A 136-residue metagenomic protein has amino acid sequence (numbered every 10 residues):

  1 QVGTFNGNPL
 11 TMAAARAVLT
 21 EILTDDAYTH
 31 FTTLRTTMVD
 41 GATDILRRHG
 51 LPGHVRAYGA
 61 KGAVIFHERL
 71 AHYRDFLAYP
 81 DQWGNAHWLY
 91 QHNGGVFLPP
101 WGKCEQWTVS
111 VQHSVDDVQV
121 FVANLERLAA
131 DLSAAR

Functional and structural regions predicted by a protein language model:
Q1-R136: Conserved N-terminal phosphate-binding loop of PLP-dependent enzymes in the Aspartate aminotransferase
